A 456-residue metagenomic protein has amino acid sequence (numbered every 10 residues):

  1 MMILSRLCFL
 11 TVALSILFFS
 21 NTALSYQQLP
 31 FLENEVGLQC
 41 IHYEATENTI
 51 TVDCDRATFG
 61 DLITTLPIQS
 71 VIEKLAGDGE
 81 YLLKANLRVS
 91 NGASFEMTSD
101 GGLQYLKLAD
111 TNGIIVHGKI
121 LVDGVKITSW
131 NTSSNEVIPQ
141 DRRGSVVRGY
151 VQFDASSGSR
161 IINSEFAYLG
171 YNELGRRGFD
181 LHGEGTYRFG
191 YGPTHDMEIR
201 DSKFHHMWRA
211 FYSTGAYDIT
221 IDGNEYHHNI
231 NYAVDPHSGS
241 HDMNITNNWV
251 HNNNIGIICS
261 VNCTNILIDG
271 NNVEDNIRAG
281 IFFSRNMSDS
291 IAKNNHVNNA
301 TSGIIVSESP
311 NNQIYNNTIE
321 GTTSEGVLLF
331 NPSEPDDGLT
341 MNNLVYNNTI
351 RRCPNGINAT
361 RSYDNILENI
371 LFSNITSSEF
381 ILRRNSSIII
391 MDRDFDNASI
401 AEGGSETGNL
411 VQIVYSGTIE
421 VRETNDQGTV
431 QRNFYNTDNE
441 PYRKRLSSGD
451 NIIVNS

Functional and structural regions predicted by a protein language model:
M1-S25, S164, I314: Secretory targeting signatures
L24-T264, D269, V273-E274, I281-N298 (+9 more regions): Beta-strand/loop edge motif enriched in small/polar residues
V306, P332-D337, A359: Short, contiguous acidic/charged loop-to-helix segments that flank catalytic cores in large enzymes
E308, R361-S362, R384: Exposed, low-structure sequence patches enriched in small/polar residues
I400, G404-S405, L410: Intrinsically disordered, low-complexity acidic/proline-/asparagine-rich linker or regulatory tail/stalk regions
